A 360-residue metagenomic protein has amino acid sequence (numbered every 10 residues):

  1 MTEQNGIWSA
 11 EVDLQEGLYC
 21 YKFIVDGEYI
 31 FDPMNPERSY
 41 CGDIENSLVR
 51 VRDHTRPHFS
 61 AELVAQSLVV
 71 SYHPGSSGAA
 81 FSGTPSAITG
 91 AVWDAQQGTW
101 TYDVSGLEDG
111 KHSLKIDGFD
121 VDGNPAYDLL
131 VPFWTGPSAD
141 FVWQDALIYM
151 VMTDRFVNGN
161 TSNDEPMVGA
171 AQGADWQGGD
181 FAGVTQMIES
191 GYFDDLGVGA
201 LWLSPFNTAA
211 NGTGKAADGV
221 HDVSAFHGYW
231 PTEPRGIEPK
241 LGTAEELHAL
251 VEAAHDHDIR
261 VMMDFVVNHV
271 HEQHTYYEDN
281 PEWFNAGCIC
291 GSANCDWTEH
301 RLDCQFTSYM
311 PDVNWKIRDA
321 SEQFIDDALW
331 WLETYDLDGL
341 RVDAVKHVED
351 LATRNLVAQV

Functional and structural regions predicted by a protein language model:
M1-L18, I24-R52, G83-W100: Aromatic-rich carbohydrate-binding modules that target alpha-glucans
G17-Y21, G110-L114: Exposed beta-strand face motif in extracellular beta-rich ectodomains
V25, I116-G118: Conserved structural position at the C-terminal beta-strand of extracellular beta-sandwich adhesion modules
F31-P36, N124-T135: Edge beta-strands of extracellular beta-sandwich domains
S39-L63, F133-V151, R155: Low-complexity, Pro/Ser/Thr- and charge-rich linker/hinge segments at domain boundaries
L68-P74: Aromatic/hydrophobic beta-strand junction motif of beta-rich domains
V142, A146, F156-Y335, A352-V360: Substrate-binding/active-site clefts of carbohydrate-active enzymes
M262, G339-V345: Short catalytic-loop micro-motif centered on adjacent basic/acidic residues
